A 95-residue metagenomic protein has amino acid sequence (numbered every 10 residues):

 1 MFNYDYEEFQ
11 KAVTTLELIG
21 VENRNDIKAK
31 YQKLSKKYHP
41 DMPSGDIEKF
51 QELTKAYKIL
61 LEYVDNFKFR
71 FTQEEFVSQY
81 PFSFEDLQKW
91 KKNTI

Functional and structural regions predicted by a protein language model:
M1-I95: C-terminal accessory/regulatory regions appended to core domains
